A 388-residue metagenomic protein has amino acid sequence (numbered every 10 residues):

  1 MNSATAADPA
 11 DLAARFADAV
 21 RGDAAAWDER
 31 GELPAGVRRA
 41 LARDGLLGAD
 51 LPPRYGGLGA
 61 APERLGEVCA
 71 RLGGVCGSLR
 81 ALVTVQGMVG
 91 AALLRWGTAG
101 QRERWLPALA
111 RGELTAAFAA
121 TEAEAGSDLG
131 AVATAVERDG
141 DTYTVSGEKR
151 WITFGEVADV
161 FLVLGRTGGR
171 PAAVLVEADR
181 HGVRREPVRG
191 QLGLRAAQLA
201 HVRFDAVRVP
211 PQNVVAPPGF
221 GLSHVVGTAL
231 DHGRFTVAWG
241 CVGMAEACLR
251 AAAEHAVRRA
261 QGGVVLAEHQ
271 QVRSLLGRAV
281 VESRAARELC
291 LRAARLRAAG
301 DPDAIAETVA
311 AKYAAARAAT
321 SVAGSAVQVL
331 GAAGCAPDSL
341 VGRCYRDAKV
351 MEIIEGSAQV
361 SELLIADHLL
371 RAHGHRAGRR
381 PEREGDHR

Functional and structural regions predicted by a protein language model:
M1-V83, R104, L369-R376, R380-R388: Amphipathic, small/basic residue-rich leader segments at the start of a protein or domain
N2-S3, L330-R388: Glycine-rich phosphate/cofactor-binding loops in nucleotide/flavin-utilizing enzymes
S3-A7, P187-R284, M351, R383 (+1 more regions): Glycine-rich beta->alpha junctions and the first turn(s) of the following alpha-helix
R21-E29, A253, V257-V264, V280-A314 (+1 more regions): C-terminal helix-coil-helix/basic helical segment that borders enzyme active sites and/or dimer interfaces and provides
A49, G112-T121: A short, Trp-centered hydrophobic/proline-enriched beta-strand micro-motif
G77-G100, G126-D128: N-terminal glycine-rich flavin-associated loop
T134-E137: A structural signal for short hydrophobic beta-strand segments in well-ordered beta-sheet cores
S146-R185: A short core secondary-structure module
